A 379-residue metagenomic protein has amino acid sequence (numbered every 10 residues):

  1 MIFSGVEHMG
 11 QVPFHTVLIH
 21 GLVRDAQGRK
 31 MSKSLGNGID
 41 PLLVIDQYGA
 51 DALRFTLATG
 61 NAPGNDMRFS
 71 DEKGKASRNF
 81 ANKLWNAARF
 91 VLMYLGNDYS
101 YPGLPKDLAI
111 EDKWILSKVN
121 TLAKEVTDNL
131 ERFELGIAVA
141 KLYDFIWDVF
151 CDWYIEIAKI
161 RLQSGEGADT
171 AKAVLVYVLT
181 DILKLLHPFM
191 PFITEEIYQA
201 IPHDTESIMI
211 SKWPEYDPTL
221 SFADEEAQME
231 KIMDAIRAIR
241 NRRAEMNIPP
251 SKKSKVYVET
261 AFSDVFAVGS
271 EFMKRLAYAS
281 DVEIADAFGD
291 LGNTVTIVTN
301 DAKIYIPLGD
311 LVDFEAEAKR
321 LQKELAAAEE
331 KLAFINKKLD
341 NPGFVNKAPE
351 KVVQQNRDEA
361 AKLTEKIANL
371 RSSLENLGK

Functional and structural regions predicted by a protein language model:
M1-G5: Conserved pre-motif C helix in the palm subdomain of viral-like polymerases
E7-D46, A50, E72-K379: Feature 926 captures the class I aminoacyl-tRNA synthetase adenylation module centered on the KMSKS loop
D46, N61, N65: Gly/Pro-rich active-site capping loops and adjacent beta-alpha segments that organize cofactor/substrate pockets
N65-K73: Short, solvent-exposed helix-loop connector elements
